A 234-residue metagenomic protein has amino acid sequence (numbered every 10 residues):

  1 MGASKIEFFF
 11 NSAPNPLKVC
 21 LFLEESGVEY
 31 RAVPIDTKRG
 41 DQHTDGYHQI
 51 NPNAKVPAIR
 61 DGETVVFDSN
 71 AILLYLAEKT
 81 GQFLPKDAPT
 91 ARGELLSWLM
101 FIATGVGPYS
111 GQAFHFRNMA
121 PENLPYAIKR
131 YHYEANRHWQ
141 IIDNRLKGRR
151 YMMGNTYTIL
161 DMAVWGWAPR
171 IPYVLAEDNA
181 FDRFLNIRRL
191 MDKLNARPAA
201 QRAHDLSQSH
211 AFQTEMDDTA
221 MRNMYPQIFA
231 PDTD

Functional and structural regions predicted by a protein language model:
M1-N136, D143, D232-D234: GST-like domain detector, emphasizing the conserved glutathione-binding G-site in the N-terminal thioredoxin-like
D36, I159, S207-Q208: Short, solvent-exposed turn/loop segments enriched in Gly/Ser/Thr/Pro and often Arg
Q49, A196, D205: Phosphate-coordinating loops and pocket residues in cytosolic domains that bind phosphorylated ligands
A77, W167-A168, H204: Active-site-flanking alpha-helical
W98, I102-P198, D234: GST-like fold's C-terminal all-alpha helical module
G111-Q112, D205-S207: Short coil/turn segments at secondary-structure boundaries
Q201: C-terminal anion-handling pockets and recognition modules
S207-D234: Acidic/histidine-enriched, glycine/proline-rich intrinsically disordered or flexible terminal extensions
